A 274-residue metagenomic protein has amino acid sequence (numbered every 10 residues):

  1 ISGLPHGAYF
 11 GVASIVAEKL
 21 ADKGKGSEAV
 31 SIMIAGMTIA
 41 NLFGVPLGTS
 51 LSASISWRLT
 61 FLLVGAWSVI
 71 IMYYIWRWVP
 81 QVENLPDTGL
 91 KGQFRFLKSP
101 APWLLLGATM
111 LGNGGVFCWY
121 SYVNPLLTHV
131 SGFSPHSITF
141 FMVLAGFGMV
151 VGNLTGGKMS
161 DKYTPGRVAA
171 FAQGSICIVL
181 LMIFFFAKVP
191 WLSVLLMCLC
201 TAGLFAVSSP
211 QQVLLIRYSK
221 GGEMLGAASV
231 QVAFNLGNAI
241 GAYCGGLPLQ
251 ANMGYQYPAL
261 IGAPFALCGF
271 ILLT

Functional and structural regions predicted by a protein language model:
I1-A35: Cytoplasmic helix-loop-helix junction between adjacent transmembrane helices in 12-TM secondary transporters
K23, I32-R77: Helix-loop-helix hairpin linking two adjacent transmembrane segments in secondary transporters
S50-G65, L247-A266: A membrane-interface helix-boundary motif in multi-pass transporters
W78-L106: Juxtamembrane intracellular "pre-TM" segments in multi-pass secondary transporters
W103-V143: Extracytoplasmic gate region of multi-pass secondary transporters
G152-T164, L249-Q250: Helix-to-loop junctions at the C-terminal end of transmembrane segments in multipass secondary transporters
G166-Q211: C-terminal transmembrane helical hairpin of 12-TM major facilitator-type secondary transporters
Y218-M253, G262: A late C-terminal transmembrane helix in Major Facilitator Superfamily
